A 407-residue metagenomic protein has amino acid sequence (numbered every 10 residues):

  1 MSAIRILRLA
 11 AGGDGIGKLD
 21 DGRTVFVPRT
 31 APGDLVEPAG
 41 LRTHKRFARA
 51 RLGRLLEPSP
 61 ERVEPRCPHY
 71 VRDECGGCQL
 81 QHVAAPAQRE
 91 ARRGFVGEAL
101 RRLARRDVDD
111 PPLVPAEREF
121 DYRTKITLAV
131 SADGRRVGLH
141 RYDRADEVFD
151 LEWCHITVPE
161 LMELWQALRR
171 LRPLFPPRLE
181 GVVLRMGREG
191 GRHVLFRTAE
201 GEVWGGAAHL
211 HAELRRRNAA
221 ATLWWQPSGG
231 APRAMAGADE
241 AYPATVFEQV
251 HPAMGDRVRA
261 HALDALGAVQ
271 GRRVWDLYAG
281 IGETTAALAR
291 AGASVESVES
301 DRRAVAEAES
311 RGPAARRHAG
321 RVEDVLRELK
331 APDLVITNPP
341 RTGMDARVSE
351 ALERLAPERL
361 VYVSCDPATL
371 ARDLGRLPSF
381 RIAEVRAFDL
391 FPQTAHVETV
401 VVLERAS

Functional and structural regions predicted by a protein language model:
M1-R72, P86, R144: Terminal RNA-binding accessory module
R5, A11, L174, G201-S407: Rossmann-like S-adenosyl-L-methionine
G53-P68, R72-L179: Extended interfacial segments that mediate partner engagement and assembly in macromolecular machines
P111, P177-M186, A221-W224: A short glycine-rich, hydrophobically flanked beta-strand micro-motif that places a catalytic Asp/Glu for divalent metal
P112-E119, V182-R185, G229-G230, R386-L390: Short, solvent-exposed loop/turn elements at beta->coil junctions and helix N-caps that rim active or binding pockets
F120-T124, G190, A395-H396: A short, glycine/Asx- and small/polar-enriched loop/turn that sits immediately N-terminal to a beta-strand
